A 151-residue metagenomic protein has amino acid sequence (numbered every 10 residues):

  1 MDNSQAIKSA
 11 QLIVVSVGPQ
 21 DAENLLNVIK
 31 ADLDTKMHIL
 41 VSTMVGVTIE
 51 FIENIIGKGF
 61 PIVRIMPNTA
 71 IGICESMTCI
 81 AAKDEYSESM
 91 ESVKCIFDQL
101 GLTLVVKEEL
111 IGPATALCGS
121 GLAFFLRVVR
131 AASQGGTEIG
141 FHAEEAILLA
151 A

Functional and structural regions predicted by a protein language model:
M1-D2, E108: Alpha-helix N-cap recognition
N3-I80: Rossmann-like NAD(P)(H) cofactor-binding subdomain of soluble oxidoreductases
F51-P61, M77-A114, F124-A151: Internal alpha-helical scaffold of NAD(P)-dependent oxidoreductase catalytic cores
L117: Alpha-helical membrane segments and immediately flanking helix-loop junctions that form or couple to the substrate/ion
